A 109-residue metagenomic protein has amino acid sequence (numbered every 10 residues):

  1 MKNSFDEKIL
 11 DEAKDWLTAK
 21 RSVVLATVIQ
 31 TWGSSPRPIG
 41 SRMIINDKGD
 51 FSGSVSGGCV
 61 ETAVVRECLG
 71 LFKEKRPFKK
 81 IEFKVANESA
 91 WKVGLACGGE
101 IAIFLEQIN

Functional and structural regions predicted by a protein language model:
M1-N109: Segments forming oxygen-rich coordination pockets for charged ligands
